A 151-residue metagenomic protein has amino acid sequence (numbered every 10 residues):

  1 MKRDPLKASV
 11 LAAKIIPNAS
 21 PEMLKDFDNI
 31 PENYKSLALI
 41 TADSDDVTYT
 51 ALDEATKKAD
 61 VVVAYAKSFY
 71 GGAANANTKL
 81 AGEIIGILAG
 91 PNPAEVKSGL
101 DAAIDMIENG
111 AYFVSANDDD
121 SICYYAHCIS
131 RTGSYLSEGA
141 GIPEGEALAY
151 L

Functional and structural regions predicted by a protein language model:
K2-S44, K67-I84, P91-P93, A111-L151: A structural signal for small-residue-enriched, beta-sheet-centric alpha/beta enzyme cores and oligomeric scaffold folds
T48-A64: Short amphipathic alpha-helix segments
L52-A55, T78-K79, D101: Surface-exposed beta-strand edges and their flanking turn/coil or helix-capping segments
K58-V62, A103-Y112: A common structural junction motif
P93-M106: Charge-rich, low-aromatic oligomerization/scaffolding segments with amphipathic character
